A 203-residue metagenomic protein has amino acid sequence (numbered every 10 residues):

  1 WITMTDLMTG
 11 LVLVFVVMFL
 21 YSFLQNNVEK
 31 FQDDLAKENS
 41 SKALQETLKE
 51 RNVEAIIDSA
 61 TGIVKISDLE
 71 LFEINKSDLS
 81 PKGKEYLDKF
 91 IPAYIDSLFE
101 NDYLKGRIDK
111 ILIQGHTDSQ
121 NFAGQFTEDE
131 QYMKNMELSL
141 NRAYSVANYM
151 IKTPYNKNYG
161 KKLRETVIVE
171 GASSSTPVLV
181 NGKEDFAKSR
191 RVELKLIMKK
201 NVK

Functional and structural regions predicted by a protein language model:
W1-E54, S59: Short terminal targeting/anchoring segments
A36, S40, K82-Y86, L138 (+1 more regions): Short amphipathic alpha-helical segments
E50-N52, S59-T61, S67, I74 (+3 more regions): Extracytoplasmic
E54, E100-D102, N181-K183: Short beta-strand/turn micro-motifs at beta-sheet edges
E54-I56, I63-L69, K110-Q114, I168-E170 (+1 more regions): Soluble periplasmic/extracytoplasmic beta-strand elements of cell-envelope proteins
A60-I91, Q120-N135: Short, solvent-exposed beta-strand/turn patches at coil↔beta or beta↔helix junctions that act as interaction loops
F72, K76-I113, A147-K152, N158 (+2 more regions): Periplasmic peptidoglycan-binding/anchoring modules of Gram-negative envelope and division proteins
P81, Q114-N201: Periplasmic OmpA-like peptidoglycan-binding domain that tethers envelope proteins to the cell wall
